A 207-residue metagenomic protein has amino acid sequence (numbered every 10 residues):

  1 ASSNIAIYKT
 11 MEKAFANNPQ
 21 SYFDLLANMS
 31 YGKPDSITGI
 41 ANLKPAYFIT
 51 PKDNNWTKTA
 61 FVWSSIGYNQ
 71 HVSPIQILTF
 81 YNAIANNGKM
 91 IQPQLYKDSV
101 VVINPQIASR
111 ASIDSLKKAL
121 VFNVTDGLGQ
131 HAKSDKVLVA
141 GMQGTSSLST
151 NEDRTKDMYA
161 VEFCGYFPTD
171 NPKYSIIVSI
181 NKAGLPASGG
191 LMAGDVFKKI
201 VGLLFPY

Functional and structural regions predicted by a protein language model:
A1-K182: Beta-lactam-recognizing serine transpeptidase/beta-lactamase-like catalytic domain environment
P74-T79, M192-K199: Short amphipathic alpha-helical face segments that pack within enzyme cores and frequently flank/anchor catalytic
V101, G194-Y207: Short, gly/Ser/Thr-rich active-site loops of penicillin-recognizing serine hydrolases
I180-M192: A short acidic/glycine-rich loop-to-helix N-cap element
